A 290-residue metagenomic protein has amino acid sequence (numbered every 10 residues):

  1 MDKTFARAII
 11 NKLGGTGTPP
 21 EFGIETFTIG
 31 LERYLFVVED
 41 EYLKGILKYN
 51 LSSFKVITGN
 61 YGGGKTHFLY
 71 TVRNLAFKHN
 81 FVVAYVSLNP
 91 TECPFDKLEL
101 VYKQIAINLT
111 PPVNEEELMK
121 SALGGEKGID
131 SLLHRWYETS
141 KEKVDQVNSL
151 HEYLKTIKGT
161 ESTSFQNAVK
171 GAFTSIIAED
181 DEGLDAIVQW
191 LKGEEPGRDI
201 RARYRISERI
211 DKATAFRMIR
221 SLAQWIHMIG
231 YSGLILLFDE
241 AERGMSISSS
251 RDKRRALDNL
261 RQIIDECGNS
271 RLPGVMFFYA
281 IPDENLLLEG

Functional and structural regions predicted by a protein language model:
M1-S52: A short, basic N-terminal segment
T28-L31, E208-A215, S249-R254: Flexible, glycine- and charge-enriched loops at secondary-structure boundaries
Y42-I46, I226, G230, M245: Structural motif corresponding to the C-terminal cap of alpha-helices
F54-V56, G63, H67-I229: P-loop NTPase nucleotide-binding core
F95-L98, I247-D252: Short, solvent-exposed loop/turn segments at secondary-structure boundaries
R217, I229-G233, D252-G290: Sensor-1/coupling segment of RecA-like P-loop NTPase cores
D239-R243: Walker B catalytic acidic pair
G244-S248, L287: Catalytic P-loop NTPase motifs of RecA-like helicase/translocase cores
